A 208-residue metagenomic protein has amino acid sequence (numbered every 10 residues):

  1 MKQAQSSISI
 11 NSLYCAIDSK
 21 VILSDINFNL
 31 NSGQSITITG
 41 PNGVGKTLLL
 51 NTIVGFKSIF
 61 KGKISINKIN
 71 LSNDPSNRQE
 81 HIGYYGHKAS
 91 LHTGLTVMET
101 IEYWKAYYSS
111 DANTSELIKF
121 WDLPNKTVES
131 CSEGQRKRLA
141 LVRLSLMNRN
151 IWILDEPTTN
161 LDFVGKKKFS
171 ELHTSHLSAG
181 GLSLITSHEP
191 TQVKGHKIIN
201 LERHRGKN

Functional and structural regions predicted by a protein language model:
I8-I10, L23-D25: Conserved structural motif at the start of ABC-family nucleotide-binding domains
T39-P41: The feature captures the beta-strand-to-loop junction immediately N-terminal to the Walker
V54: Helix-to-loop junction immediately C-terminal to a conserved catalytic motif
G62-R78: Conserved ABC transporter NBD signature motif
K88, T93-S109: Q-loop/switch helix immediately C-terminal to the Walker
L141, G180: Hydrophobic anchor residue at the start of the ABC signature
W152-E156: Catalytic Walker B motif of ABC-type/P-loop ATPase nucleotide-binding domains
